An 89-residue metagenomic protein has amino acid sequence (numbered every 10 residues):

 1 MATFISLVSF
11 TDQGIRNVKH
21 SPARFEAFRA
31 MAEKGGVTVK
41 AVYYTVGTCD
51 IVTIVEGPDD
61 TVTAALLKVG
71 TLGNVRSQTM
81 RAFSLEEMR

Functional and structural regions predicted by a protein language model:
M1-R89: A compositional/biophysical signature of low hydrophobicity enriched in polar/charged and small residues
